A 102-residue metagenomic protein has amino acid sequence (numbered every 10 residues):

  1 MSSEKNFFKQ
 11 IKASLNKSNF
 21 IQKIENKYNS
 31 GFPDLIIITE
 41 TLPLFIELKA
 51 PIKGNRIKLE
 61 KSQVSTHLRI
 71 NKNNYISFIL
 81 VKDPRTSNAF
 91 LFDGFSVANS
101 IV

Functional and structural regions predicted by a protein language model:
M1-N26: Acidic-basic catalytic patches of nuclease active cores, encompassing PD-(D/E)XK and other metal-cofactor nuclease
S14, S100-I101: Structured catalytic cores of enzymes that bind and process phosphorylated ligands/cofactors
I24, F45-L48, L80: Short, conserved beta-strand edge motifs with alternating hydrophobic and charged residues
G31: Beta-rich catalytic cores
L35-I37, P43-I52: Conserved catalytic cores of phosphodiester-cleaving nucleases, focusing on short active-site segments
I52-V64: Active-site-adjacent loop/helix micro-motif of nuclease/hydrolase catalytic cores
V64-N71: Aromatic- and charge-enriched substrate-recognition/interaction segments in catalytic or ligand-/protein-binding
N71-A98: Nucleic-acid nuclease catalytic cores
